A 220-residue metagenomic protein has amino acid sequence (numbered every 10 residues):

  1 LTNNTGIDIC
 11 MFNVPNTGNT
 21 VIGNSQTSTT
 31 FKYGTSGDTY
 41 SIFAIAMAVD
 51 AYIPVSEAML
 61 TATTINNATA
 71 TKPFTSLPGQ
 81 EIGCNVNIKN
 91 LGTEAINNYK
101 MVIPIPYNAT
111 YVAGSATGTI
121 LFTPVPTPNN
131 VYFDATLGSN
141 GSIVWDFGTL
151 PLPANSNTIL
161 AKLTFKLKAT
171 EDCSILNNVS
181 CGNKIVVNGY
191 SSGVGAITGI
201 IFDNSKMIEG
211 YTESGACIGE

Functional and structural regions predicted by a protein language model:
L1-D38: Cysteine-clustered segments with highest specificity for TGF-beta superfamily mature ligands
G6-G18, G141-S191: Low-complexity, intrinsically disordered segments enriched in Ser/Thr together with acidic residues
I22-N24, L77-G79, G138, A154-L160: Surface-exposed coil/turn segments at beta-strand junctions on protein surfaces, enriched
S28, E81-N85, K100, S142 (+1 more regions): Intrinsic-disorder/low-complexity, polar/charged segments enriched in Ser/Thr/Lys/Arg/Asp/Glu/Gln
G34-T61, E171-E220: Extracellular/luminal low-complexity Ser/Thr/Pro-rich, glycosylation-prone repeat/linker regions
D50-P78, P104-Y107: Low-complexity, acidic Ser/Thr/Pro/Gly-rich terminal tails and inter-domain linkers that flank the onset of structured
F74-V102: Short beta-strand elements of extracellular/lumenal beta-sandwich folds
N98-K100, P104-S156, T198, M207 (+1 more regions): A surface/secretory-pathway sequence property marking extracellular, secreted, or lumenal proteins enriched
